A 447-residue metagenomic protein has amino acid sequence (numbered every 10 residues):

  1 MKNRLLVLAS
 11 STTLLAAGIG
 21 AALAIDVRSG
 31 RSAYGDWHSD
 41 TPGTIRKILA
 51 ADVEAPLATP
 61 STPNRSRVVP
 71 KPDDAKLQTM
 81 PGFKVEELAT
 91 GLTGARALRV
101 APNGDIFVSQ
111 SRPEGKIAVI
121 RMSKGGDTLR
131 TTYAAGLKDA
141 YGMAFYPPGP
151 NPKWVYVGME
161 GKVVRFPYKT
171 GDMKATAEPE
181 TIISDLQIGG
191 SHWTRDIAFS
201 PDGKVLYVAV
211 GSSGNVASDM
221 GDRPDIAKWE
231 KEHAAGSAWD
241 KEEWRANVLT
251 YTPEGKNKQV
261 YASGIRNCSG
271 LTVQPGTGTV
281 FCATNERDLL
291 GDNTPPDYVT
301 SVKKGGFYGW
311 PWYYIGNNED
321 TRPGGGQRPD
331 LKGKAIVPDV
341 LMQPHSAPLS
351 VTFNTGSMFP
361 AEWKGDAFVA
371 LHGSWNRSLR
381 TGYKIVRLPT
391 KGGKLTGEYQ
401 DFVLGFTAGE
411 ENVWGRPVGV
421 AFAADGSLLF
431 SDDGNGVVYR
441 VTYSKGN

Functional and structural regions predicted by a protein language model:
A9-G18: Bacterial N-terminal signal peptides
D26-M80, P152, V164, T194 (+5 more regions): Beta-propeller domain segments
E87-L92, T132-K138, I182-G189, V260-G264 (+3 more regions): Surface loop/turn motifs at the tips and blade-to-blade linkers of beta-strand repeat domains
A95-R96, G115-P148: Blade-loop segments of beta-propeller domains
Q110, M159, P167, V210 (+3 more regions): Recurrent small/Gly-Pro-centered beta-turn motifs in extracellular repeat architectures
R130, A134-Y146, K153, M159-P201 (+4 more regions): Asp-box/WD-like beta-propeller blade repeats and closely related beta-sheet repeat scaffolds
